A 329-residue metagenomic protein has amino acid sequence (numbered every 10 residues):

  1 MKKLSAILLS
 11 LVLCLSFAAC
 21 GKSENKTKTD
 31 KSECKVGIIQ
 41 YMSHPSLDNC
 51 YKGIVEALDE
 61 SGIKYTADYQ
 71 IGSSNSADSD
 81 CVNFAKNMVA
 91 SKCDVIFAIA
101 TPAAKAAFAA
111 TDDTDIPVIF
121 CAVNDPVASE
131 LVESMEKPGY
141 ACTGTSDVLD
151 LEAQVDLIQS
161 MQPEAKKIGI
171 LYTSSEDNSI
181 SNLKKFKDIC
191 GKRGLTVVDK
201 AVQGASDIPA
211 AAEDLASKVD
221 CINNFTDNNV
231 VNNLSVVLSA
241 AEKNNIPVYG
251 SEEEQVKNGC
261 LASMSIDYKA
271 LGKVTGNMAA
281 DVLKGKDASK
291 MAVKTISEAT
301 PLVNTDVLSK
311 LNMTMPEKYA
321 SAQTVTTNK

Functional and structural regions predicted by a protein language model:
A18-K31: Bacterial lipoprotein signal-peptidase II cleavage site
D30-S61, T66, Q70-D80, S175-S179 (+2 more regions): Extracytoplasmic "Venus flytrap"
V36, I54, G144-C190, A292-V307: An alpha-beta-alpha
E60-C81, A141-C142, I189-A205: Short beta-strand elements in bilobed, periplasmic/extracellular small-molecule ligand-binding domains
Q70-E133, D227-E242, I246-S251: Beta-alpha junction/loop-to-helix N-cap segments that form part of ligand/metal-binding clefts
D125-K167, I266-K286: Hydrophobic alpha-helical segments within soluble ligand-binding/sensing domains
D177-I246, E252: Pocket-lining segment of extracytoplasmic ligand-binding domains
D281-K329: Hinge/cleft segment of the Venus flytrap/periplasmic-binding protein
